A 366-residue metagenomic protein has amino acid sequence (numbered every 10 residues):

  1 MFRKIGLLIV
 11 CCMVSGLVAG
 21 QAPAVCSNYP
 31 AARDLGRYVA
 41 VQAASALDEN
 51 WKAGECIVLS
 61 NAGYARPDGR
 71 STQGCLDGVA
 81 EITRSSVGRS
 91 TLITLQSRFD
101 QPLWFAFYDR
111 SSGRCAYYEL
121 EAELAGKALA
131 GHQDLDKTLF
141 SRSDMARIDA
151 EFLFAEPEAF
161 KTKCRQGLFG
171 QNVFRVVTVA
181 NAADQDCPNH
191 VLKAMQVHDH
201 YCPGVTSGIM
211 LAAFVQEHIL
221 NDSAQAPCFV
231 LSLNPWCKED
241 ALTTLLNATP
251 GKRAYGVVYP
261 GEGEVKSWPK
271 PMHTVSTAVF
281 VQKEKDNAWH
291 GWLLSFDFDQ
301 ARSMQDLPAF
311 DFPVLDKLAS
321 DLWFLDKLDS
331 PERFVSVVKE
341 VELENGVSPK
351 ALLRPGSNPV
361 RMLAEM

Functional and structural regions predicted by a protein language model:
M1-K4: Positively charged n-region of N-terminal signal peptides that target proteins for export
L7-C12: Sec-dependent N-terminal signal peptides
V14-S15, A19: N-terminal signal peptide c-region/cleavage motif recognized by signal peptidases
Q21-Y201, M210-M366: Non-transmembrane, aqueous-exposed alpha-helical and coiled segments at domain scale
